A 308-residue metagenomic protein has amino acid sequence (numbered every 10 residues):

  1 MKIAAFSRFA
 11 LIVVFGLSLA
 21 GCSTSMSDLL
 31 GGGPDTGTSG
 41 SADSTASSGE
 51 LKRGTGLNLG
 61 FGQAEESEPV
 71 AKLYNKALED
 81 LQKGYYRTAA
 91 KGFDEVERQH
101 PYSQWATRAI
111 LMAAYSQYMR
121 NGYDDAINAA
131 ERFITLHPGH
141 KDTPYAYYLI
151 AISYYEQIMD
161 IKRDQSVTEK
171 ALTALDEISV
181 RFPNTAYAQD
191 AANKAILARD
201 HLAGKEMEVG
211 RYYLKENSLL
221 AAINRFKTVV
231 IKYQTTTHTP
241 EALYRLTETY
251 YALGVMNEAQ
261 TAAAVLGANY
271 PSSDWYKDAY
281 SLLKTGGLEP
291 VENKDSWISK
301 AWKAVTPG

Functional and structural regions predicted by a protein language model:
K2-F6, V13, G21-G308: Acidic, polar-rich low-complexity tracts and alpha-helical solenoid repeat scaffolds
